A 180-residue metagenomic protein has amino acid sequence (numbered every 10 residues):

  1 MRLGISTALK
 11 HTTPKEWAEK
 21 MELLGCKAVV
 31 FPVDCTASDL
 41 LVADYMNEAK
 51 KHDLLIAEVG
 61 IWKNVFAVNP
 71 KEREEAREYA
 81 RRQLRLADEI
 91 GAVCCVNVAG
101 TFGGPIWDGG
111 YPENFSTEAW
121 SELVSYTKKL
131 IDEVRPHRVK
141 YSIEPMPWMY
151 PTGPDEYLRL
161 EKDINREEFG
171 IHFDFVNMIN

Functional and structural regions predicted by a protein language model:
M1-G4, A57-F66, T101-G110: N-terminal small/glycine-rich loop or linker at the start of catalytic domains across soluble metabolic enzymes
R2-T7, V29-F31, I56-I61, C95-N97 (+2 more regions): Hydrophobic faces of well-ordered beta-strands that scaffold small-molecule active sites in alpha/beta enzyme cores
L3, K20-K27: A short, Lys/Arg-enriched amphipathic alpha-helix followed by its capping loop at the start of a domain
T7-K15, F31-A43, V65-K71, G103 (+2 more regions): Acidic-and-aromatic substrate-binding clefts and catalytic sites of carbohydrate-active enzymes
A8-L23, L54: Short, composition-biased local secondary-structure segments
K15, E19, K51, P70-I171: Active-site acidic/histidine proton-transfer and metal-coordination neighborhood in alpha/beta enzyme cores
K27-A28, Y45: Accessory recognition modules or surfaces
D39-D53, E58: Aromatic-lined substrate-binding rim segments of carbohydrate-active enzymes
